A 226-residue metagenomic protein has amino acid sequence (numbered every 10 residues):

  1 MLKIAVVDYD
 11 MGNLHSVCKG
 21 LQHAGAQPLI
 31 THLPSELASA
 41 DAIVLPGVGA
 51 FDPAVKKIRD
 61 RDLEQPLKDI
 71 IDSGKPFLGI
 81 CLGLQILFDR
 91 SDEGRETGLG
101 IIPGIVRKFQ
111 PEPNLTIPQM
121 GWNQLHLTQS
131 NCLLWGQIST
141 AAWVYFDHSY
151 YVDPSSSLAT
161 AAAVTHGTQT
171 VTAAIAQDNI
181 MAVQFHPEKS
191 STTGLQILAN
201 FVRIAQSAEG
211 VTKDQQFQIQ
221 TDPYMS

Functional and structural regions predicted by a protein language model:
M1-A5: Extreme N-terminal starter segment of soluble prokaryotic enzymes
V17-Q27: Two-component/phosphorelay signaling modules centered on CheY-like receiver
A40: An anion/phosphate-binding loop that grips the pyrophosphate of nucleotide cofactors and donors
G49-W122: Cysteine-nucleophile active-site neighborhood
R90-T168: Pocket-forming structural segment of enzyme catalytic cores
A141, A176-M181: Beta-strand-turn-beta hairpins that frame and shape the catalytic cleft of phosphate-ester-processing enzymes
Q169-A176: Short, surface-exposed beta-strand/loop micro-motifs that present aromatic residues
I180-S226: Acyltransferase
